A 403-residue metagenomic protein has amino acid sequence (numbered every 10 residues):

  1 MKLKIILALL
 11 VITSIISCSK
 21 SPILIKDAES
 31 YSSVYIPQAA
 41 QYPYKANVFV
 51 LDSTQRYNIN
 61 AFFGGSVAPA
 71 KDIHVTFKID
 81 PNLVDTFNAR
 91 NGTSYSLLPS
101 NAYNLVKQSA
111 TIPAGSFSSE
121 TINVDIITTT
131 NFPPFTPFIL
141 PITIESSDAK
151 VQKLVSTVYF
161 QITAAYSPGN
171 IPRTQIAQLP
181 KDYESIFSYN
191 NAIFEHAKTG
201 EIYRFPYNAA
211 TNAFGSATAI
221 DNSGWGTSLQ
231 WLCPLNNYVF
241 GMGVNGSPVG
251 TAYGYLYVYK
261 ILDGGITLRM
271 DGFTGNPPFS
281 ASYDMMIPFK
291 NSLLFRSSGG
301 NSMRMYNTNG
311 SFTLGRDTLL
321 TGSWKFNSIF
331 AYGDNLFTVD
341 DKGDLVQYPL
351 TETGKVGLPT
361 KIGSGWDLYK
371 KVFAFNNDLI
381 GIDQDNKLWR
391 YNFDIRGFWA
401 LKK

Functional and structural regions predicted by a protein language model:
S14-S17: C-terminal motif of bacterial Sec signal peptides marking the signal peptidase cleavage site
S19-P113, F117-T121, T128-Y183: Acidic/polar, low-complexity intrinsically disordered N-terminal segments immediately downstream of a Sec signal
Y159-A209, F398-K403: An edge-strand/N-cap motif at the start of beta-rich repeat modules
G169-Q178, A213-S223, T267-P277, F312-G322 (+2 more regions): A short beta-strand motif characteristic of beta-propeller blades
T174-N190, S223-N237, G272-N291, T318-G333 (+1 more regions): Repeated scaffold domains used in trafficking and secretory/extracellular systems, primarily beta-propellers
S185, N190-H196, N237-G243, S247-G250 (+4 more regions): Short beta-strand elements that form the blades of beta-propeller/WD-repeat-like and other beta-sheet-rich scaffold
T199-P206, N245-Y259, G299-N307, K342-P349 (+1 more regions): Structural motif
Y207-T211, K260-G265, N307-S311, L350-G354 (+1 more regions): Short loop/turn segments that connect beta-strands within beta-propeller blades
